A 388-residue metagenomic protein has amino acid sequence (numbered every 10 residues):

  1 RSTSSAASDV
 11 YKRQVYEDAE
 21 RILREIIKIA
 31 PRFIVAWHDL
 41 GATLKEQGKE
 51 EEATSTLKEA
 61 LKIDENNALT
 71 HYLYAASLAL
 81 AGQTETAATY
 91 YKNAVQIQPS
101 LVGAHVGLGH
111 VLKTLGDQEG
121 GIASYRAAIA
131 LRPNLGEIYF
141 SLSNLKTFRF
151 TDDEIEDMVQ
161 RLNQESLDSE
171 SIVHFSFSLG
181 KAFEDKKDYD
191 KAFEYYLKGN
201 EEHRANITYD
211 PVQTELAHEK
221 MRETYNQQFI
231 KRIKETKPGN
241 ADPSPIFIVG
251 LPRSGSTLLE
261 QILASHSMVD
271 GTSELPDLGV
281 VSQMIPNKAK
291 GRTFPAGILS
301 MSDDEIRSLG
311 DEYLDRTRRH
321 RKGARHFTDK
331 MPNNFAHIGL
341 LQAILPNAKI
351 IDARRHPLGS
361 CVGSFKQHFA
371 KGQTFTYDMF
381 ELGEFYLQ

Functional and structural regions predicted by a protein language model:
R1-A7, Y11: Single conserved hydrophobic/aromatic residue that forms the stacking wall/gate of nucleotide- or nucleobase-binding
K12, H38, K45, Y72 (+5 more regions): Position-specific recognition of the canonical hydrophobic site in helix A of tetratricopeptide repeat
L115, T272, D277-I306, H320-Q388: PAPS-dependent sulfotransferase catalytic domain
